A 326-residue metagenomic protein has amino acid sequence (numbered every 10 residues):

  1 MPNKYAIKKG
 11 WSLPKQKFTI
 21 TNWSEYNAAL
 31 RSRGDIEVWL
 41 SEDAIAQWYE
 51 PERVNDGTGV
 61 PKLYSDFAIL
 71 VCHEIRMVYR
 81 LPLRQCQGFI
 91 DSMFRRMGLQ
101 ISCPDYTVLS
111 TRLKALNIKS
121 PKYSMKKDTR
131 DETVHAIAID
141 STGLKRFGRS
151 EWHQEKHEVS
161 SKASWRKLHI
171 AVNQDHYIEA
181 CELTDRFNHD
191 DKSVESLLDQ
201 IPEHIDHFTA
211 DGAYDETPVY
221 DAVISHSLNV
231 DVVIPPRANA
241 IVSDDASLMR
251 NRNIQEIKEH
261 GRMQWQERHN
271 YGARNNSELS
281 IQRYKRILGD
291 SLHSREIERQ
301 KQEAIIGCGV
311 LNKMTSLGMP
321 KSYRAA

Functional and structural regions predicted by a protein language model:
P2-K4, W11-K15, Y214-K285: Helix-centered, glycine/charged polyanion-binding patches within enzymatic domains that contact phosphate-containing
N3-Y5, K9-I36: Amphipathic alpha-helical packing elements
F18, A136, H207, A273-R274: A residue-level structural signature of the nucleotidyltransferase/glycosyltransferase Rossmann-like core
N27-R80: Basic, short loop/linker segments at the boundary and entry of helix-turn-helix/winged-helix-like folds
A46-D56, R262, I287-H293: Short amphipathic alpha-helical segments and their helix-coil junctions
V54-L70, V78-R84, G88, S92-R95 (+5 more regions): Polybasic low-complexity intrinsically disordered regions
D66, L70-E74, V78, M263-A326: Basic, amphipathic alpha-helical segments enriched in Lys/Arg and hydrophobic/aromatic residues
